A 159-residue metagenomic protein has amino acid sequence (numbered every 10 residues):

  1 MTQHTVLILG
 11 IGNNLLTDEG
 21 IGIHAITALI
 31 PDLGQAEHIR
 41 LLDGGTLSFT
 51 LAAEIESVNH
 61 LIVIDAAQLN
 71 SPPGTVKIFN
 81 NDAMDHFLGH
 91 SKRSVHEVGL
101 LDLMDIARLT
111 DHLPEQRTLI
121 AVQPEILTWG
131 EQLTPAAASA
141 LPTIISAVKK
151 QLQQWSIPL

Functional and structural regions predicted by a protein language model:
M1-V122, E131-P142, A147-L159: N-terminal catalytic or cofactor-binding beta/alpha core of small enzyme domains
P124-I126: Short, internal active-site loops enriched in acidic
